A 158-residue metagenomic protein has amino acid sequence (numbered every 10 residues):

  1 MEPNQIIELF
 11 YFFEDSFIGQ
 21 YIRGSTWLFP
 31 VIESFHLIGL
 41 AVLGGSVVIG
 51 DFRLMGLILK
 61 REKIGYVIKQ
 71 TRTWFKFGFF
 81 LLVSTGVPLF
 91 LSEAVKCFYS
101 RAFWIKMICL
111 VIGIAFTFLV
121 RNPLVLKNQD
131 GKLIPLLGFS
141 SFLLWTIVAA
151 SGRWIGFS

Functional and structural regions predicted by a protein language model:
M1-S158: Polytopic transmembrane helical bundles with strong interfacial aromatic enrichment
